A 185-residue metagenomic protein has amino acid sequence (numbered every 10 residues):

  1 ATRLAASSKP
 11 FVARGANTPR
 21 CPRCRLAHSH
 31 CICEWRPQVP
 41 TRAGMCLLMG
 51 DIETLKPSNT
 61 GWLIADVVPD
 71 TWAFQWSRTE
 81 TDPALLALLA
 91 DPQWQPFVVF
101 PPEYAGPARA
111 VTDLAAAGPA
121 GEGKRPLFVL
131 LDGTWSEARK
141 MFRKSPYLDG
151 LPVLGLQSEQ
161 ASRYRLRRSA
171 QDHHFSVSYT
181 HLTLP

Functional and structural regions predicted by a protein language model:
A1-R14: Short Cys/His-rich Zn2+-coordinating modules
T18, H28: Residues immediately within or flanking Cys/His clusters that coordinate Zn2+ in small zinc-binding modules
C21-C24: Short cysteine-rich clusters marking metal-coordination/redox-active sites
S29-W35: Short Cys/His-rich "knuckle" micro-motifs
P69-R139: S-adenosyl-L-methionine/SAH cofactor-binding core of RNA-modifying enzymes
A138-L148: Short Gly/Thr/Asp-enriched flexible loops that form oxyanion-binding sites at enzyme active sites
P152-H174: Short, flexible loop segments at boundaries between secondary-structure elements
T180-P185: Conserved small/polar residues in nucleotide/adenosyl-binding loops
